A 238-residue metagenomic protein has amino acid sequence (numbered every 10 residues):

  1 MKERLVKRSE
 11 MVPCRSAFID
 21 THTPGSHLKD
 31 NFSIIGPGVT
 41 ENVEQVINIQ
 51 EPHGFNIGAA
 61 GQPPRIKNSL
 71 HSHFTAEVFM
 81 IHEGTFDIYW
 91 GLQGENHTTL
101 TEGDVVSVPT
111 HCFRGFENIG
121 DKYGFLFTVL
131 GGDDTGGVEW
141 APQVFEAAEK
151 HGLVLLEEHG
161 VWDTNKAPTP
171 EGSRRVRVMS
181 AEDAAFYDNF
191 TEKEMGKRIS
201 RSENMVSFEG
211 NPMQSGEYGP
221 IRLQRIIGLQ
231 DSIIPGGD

Functional and structural regions predicted by a protein language model:
M1, G115-F190: Double-stranded beta-helix
M1-H53, E158-D238: A short, N-terminal "cap"/entry segment at the start of jelly-roll beta-barrel domains of the cupin/DSBH fold
V43-V46, R65-S69: A short, acidic/glycine-rich surface segment
E51-H53, G58, I66, D87-W90 (+4 more regions): Ligand-binding pocket scaffold of soluble enzyme catalytic domains
E51-H53, S72, S107: Sterically constrained small-residue positions within well-ordered secondary structures of folded domains
A60, F79, V106: Conserved GNAT-family N-acetyltransferase fold
P63, T99-G120, V129-G132: Conserved metal-binding segment of the jelly-roll/cupin
K67, S72-E102, C112: A short beta-strand-loop-beta hairpin characteristic of the jelly-roll/cupin
